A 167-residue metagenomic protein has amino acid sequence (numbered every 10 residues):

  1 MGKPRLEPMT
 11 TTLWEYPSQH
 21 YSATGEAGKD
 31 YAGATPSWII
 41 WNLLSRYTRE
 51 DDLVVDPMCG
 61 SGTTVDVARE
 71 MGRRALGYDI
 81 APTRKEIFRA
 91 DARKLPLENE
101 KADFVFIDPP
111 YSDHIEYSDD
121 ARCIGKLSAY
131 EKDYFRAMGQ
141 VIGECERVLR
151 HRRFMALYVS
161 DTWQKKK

Functional and structural regions predicted by a protein language model:
M1-K167: Class I S-adenosyl-L-methionine-dependent methyltransferase catalytic core
